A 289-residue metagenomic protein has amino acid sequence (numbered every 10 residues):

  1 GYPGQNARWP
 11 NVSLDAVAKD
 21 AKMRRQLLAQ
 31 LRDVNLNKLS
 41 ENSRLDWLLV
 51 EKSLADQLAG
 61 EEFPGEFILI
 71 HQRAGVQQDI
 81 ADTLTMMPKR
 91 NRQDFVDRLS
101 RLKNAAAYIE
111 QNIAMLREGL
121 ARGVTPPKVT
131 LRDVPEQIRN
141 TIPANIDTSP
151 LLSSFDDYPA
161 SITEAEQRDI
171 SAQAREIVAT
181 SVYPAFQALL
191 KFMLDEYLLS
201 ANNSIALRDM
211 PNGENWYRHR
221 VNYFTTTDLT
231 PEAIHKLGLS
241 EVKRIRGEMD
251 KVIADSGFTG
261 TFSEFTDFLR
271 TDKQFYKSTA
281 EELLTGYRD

Functional and structural regions predicted by a protein language model:
G1-D289: N-terminal maturation segment of proteins
